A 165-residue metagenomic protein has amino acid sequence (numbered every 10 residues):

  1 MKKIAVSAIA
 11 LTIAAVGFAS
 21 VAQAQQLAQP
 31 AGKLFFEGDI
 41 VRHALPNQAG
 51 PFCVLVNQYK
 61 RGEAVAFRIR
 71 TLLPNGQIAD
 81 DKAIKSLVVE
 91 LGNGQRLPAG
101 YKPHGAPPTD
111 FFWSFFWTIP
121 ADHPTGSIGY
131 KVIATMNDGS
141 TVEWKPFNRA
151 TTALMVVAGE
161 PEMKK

Functional and structural regions predicted by a protein language model:
M1-I9: Bacterial N-terminal signal peptides that target proteins for export
A14-Q23: C-terminal segment of classical bacterial N-terminal signal peptides
Q25-A66, R70-L72, G159-K165: Beta-strand-rich domain onsets/edges
Y59, E63, L72-G100, Y130: Short flexible loop/turn segments that cap and initiate beta-strands
T71, W117-I119, A134: Hydrophobic beta-strand positions in extracellular immunoglobulin-like domains
P107-T118, P124: Aromatic sugar-binding surface patches on proteins that engage polysaccharides or sugar-phosphate polymers
D122-N148: Internal, hydrophobic beta-strand segments that form the core of beta-sheet-rich folds
S140-K165: Short beta-strand elements
